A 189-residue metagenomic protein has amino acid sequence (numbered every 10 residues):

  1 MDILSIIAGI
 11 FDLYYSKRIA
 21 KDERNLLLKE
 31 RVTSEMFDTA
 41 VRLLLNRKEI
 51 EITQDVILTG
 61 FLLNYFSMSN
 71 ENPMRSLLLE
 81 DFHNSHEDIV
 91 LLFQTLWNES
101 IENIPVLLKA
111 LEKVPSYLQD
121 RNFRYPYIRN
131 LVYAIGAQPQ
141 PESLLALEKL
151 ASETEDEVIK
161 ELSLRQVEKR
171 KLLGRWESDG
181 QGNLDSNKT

Functional and structural regions predicted by a protein language model:
M1-I19, E35: N-terminal leader/presequence regions that precede the main folded/catalytic core
D2-S5, T33-L44, F66-E80, N98-S116 (+3 more regions): Amphipathic alpha-helical scaffolding segments comprising HEAT/armadillo-like alpha-solenoid repeats
L13, R18-R31, N46, E51-S67 (+4 more regions): Structural detector for internal amphipathic alpha-helices that build alpha-solenoid repeat scaffolds
N103, V158-I159: A general secondary-structure boundary signal
E153-E157: Short solvent-exposed coil/turn linkers within tandem alpha-helical repeat scaffolds
